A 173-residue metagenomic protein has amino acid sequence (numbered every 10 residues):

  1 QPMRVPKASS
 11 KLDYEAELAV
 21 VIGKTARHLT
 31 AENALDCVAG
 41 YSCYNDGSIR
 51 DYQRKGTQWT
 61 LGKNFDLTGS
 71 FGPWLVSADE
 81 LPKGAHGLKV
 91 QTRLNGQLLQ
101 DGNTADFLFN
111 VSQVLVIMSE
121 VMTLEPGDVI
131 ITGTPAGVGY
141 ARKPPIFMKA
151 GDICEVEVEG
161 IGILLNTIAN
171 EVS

Functional and structural regions predicted by a protein language model:
P2, A19, G40-S42, S70 (+1 more regions): Generic structural signal for residues positioned in beta-strands
M3-L12, L18, A26-N33, T60-K63 (+1 more regions): A generic local secondary-structure boundary/capping motif
K7, A16-K24, S42-G47, L75 (+1 more regions): Short, structured patches in soluble enzyme cores that scaffold and shape functional sites
A8-S9, Y14-E17, D36-A39, L88 (+2 more regions): Short coil/turn connectors at secondary-structure junctions
Y14, Y41-Y44, Y52, Y140: Sequence-level detector for tyrosine residue identity
T30-S42: Short Gly/aromatic-enriched secondary-structure transition segments
R50-S173: Catalytic-pocket segment enriched in acidic/His residues
